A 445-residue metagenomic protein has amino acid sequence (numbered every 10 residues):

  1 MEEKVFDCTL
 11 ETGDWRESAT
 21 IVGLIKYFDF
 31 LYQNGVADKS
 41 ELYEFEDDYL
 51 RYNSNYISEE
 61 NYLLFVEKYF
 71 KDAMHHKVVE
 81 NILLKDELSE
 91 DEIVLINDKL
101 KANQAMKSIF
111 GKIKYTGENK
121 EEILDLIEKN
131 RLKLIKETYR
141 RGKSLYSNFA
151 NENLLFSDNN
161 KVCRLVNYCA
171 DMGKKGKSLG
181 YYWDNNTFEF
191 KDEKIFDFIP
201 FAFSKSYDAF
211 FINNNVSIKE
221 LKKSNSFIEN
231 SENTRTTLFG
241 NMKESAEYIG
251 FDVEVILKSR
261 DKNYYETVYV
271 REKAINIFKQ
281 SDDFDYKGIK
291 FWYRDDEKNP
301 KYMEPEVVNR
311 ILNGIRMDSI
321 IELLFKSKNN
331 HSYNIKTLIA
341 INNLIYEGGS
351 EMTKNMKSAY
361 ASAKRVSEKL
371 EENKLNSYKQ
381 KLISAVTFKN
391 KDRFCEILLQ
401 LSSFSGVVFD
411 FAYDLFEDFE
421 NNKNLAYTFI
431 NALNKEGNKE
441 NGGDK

Functional and structural regions predicted by a protein language model:
M1-L132, A274-K445: Long, contiguous all-alpha helical interaction modules
V94-M242: Basic, glycine-/proline-tolerant helical and adjacent loop/strand elements that line or dock onto nucleic-acid
D171-I321: Domain-exit/linker segments immediately C-terminal to small folded modules
